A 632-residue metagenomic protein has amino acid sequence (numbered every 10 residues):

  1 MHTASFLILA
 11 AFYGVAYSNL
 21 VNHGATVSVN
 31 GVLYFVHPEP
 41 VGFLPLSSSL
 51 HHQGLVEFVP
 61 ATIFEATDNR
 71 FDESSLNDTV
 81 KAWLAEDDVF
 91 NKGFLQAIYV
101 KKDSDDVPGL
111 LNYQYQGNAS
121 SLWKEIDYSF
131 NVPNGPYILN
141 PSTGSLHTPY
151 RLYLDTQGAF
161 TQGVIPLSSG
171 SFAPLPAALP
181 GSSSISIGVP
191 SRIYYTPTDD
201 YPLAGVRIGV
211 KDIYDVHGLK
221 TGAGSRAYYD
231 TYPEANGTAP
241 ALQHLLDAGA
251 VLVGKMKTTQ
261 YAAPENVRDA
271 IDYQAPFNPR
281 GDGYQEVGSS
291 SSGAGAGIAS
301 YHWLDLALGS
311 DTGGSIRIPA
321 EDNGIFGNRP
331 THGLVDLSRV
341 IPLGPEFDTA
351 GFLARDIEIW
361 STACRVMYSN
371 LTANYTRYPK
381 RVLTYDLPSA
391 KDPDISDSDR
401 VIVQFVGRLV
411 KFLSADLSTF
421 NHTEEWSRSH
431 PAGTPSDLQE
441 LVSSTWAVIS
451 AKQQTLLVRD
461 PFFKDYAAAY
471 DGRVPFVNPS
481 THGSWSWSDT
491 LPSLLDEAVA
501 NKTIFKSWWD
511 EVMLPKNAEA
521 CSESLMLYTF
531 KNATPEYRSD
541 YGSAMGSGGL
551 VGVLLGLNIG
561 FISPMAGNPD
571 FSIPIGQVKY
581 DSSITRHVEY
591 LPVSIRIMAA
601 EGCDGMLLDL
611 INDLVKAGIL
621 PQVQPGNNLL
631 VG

Functional and structural regions predicted by a protein language model:
M1-L9, H587: Classical eukaryotic N-terminal signal peptides for Sec-dependent ER targeting/secretion, especially the positively
H2-A4, Y13-D199, T372-L557, V623-V631: Amidase signature
G14-T26, L306-F412, M565-G632: Structural helix-boundary/capping segments
Y201-F347, K531-G548: Short glycine/serine-rich loop/turn segments
Y232-A239, G288-S291, A354-R355, S396 (+2 more regions): Soluble non-cytosolic domains of exported or imported proteins
A239-L242, A294, V406, D510 (+1 more regions): Short amphipathic alpha-helical segments and helix-helix/interface helices
A248-A250, H302, A415, S563 (+1 more regions): Short glycine/serine/threonine/alanine-rich loop segments
L550-S572: Small-aliphatic-rich amphipathic alpha-helix that forms the alpha element of a beta-alpha
